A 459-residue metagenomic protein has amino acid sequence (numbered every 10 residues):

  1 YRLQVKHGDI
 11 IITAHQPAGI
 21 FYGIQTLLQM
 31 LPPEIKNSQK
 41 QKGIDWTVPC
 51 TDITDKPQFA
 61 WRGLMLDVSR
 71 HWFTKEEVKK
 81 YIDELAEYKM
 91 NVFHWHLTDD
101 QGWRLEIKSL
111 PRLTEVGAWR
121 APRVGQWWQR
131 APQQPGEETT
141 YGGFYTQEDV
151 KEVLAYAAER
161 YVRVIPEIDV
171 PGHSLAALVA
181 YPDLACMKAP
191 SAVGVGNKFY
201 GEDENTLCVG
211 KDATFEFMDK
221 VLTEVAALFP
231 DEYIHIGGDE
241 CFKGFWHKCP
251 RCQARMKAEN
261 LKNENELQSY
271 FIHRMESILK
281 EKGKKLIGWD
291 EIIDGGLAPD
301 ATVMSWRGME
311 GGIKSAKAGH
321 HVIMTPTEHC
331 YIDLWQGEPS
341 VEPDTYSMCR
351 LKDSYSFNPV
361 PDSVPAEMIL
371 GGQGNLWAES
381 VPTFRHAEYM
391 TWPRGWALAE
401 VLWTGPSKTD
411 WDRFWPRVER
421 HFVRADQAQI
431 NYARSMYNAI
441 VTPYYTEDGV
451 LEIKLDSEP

Functional and structural regions predicted by a protein language model:
Y1-F59, H386, L398-A433: Contiguous, structured surface segment used for ligand recognition
Q16, L64, L85, V164 (+5 more regions): Conserved, mostly hydrophobic/aromatic
P57, Q101-E159, S174-E216, G244-E264: Aromatic- and acidic-residue-enriched carbohydrate-binding clefts of CAZyme catalytic domains
R62-L66, F93-W95, V164-I168, I234-I236 (+4 more regions): Hydrophobic faces of well-ordered beta-strands that scaffold small-molecule active sites in alpha/beta enzyme cores
L64-D100: A conserved hydrophobic secondary-structure block that centers on an alpha-helix together with its immediately flanking
A177-M187, G194-T302, W306-H320: Active-site neighborhood of glycoside hydrolase catalytic domains
G283, G288-P299, W306-H421: Conserved alpha/beta catalytic core and glycan-binding cleft of carbohydrate-active enzymes
H421-P459: Low-complexity, disordered linker/stalk regions enriched in Pro/Thr/Ser/Gly
